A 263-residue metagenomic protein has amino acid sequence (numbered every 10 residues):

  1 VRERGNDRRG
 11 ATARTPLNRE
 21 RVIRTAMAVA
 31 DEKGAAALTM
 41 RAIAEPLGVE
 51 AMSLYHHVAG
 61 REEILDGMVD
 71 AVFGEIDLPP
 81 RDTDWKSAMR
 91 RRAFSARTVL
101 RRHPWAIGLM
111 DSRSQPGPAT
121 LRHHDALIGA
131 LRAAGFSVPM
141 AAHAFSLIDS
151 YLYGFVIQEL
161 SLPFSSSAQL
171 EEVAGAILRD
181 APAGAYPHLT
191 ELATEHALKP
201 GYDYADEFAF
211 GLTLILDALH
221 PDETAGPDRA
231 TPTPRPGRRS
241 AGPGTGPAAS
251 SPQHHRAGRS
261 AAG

Functional and structural regions predicted by a protein language model:
V1-L17, P187-H196, P227-R239, P243 (+1 more regions): N-terminal intrinsically disordered/low-complexity leader segments
R21, E63, R91, R122 (+4 more regions): Amphipathic alpha-helical interaction segments
R21, T25, V29-E63, G67: Helix-turn-helix
V69-E75: Short, basic, alpha-helical segments at the C-terminal edge of helix-turn-helix-like DNA-binding modules
D77-R122, V138-A141: Hydrophobic alpha-helical connector segments
G108-M110, F164, L189, G201: Short, hydrophobic secondary-structure boundary micro-motifs
H123-L147, Y151, F155-L178, H196 (+3 more regions): Hydrophobic alpha-helical bundle segments that form small-molecule/ligand-binding pockets
P182-L198, D203-L214: Non-DNA-binding regulatory cores of transcription-related proteins, predominantly C-terminal effector-binding
